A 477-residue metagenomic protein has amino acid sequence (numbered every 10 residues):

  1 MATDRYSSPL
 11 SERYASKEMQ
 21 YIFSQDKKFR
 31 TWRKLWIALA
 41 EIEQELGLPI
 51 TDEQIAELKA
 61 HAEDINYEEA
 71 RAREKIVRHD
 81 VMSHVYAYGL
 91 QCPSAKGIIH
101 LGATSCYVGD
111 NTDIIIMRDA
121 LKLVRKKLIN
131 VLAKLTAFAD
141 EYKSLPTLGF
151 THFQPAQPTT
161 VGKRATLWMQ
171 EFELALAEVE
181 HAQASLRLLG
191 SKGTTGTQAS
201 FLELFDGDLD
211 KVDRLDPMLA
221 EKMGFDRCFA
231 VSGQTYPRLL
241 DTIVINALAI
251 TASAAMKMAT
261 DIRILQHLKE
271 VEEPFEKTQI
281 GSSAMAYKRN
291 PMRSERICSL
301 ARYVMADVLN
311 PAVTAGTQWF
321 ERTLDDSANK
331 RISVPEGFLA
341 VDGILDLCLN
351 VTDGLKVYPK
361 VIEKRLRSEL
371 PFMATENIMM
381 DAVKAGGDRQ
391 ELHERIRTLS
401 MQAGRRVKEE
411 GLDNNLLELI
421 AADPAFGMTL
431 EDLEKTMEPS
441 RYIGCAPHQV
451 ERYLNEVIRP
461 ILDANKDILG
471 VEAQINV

Functional and structural regions predicted by a protein language model:
A2-A199, G207-A220, G281-S282, M292-R296 (+3 more regions): A helix-coil-helix interface module used to build multimeric assemblies and to scaffold catalytic/cofactor sites
Q20-S24, E69-R71, Q279-S299, E321-E336 (+4 more regions): Short beta-alpha connecting loops at secondary-structure transitions that line or flank enzyme active sites
G47, I297, V341, L392: Residue-level signal for inorganic ion chemistry
D140-G162, E272-K288, E321-A328, D353-M373: Glycine-rich cofactor-pocket loops
R214-Q234: A short, charged helix-loop
T235-E270, Q279-A340: A conserved active-site cap/scaffold subdomain adjacent to cofactor or substrate pockets
E272, R395-Q402: Active/binding-pocket-proximal capping segment
Y303-R389, R395: Long, amphipathic alpha-helical stalk/connector segments used for oligomerization, subunit docking, or mechanical
